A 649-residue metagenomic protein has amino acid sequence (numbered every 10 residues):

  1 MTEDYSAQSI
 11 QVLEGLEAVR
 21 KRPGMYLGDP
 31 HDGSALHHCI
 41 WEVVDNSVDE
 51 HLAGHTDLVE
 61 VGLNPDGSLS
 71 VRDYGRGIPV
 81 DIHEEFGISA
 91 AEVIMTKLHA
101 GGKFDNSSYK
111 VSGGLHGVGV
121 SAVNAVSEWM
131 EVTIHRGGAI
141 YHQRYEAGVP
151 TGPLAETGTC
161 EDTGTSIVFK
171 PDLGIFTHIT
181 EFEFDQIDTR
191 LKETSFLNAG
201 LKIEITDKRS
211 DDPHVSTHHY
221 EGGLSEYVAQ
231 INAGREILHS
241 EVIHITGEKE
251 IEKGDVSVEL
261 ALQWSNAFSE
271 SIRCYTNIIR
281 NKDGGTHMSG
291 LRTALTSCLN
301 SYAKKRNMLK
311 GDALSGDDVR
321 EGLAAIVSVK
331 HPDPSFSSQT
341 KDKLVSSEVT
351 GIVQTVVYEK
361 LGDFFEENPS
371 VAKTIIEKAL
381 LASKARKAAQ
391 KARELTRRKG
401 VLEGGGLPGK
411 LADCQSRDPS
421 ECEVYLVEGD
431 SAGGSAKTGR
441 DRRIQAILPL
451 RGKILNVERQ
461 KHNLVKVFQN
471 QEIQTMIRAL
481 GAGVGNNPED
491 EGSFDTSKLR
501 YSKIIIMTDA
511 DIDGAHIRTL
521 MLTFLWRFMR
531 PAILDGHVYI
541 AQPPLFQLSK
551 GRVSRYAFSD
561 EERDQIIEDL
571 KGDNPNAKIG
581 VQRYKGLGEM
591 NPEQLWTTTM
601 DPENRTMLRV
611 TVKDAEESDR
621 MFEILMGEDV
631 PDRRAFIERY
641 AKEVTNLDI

Functional and structural regions predicted by a protein language model:
M1-Q8, L16, H37, W41 (+14 more regions): GHKL-family ATPase ATP-binding module
K21-I40: Conserved short strand/loop->alpha-helix "switch" segment adjacent to the catalytic nucleotide/phosphoryl-transfer site
D49-E50, G77-I78, I512-D513: Residues immediately C-terminal
I78-G101: Short conserved segment of the HATPase_c
K384, A388-E403, D418-E423, G434 (+3 more regions): C-terminal interaction appendages of subunits in large macromolecular complexes
